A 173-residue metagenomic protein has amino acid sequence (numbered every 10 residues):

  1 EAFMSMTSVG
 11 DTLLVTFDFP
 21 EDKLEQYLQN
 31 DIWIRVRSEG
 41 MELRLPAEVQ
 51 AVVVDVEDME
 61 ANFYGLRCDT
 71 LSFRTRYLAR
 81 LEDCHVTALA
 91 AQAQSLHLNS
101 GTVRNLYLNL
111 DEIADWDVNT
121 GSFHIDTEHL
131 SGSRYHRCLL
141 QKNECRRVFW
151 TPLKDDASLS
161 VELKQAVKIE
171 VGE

Functional and structural regions predicted by a protein language model:
E1-L13: Start-of-domain marker
M4, V36, S160-E162: Residue-level signal for the start and early helices of compact helical domains
S8, Q29-W33, L106: Short intrinsically disordered coil segments
G10-D22: Short carbohydrate-recognition loop motifs
L24-E48: Extended Gly/Ser/Thr-rich low-complexity repeat segments, especially those forming or decorating extracellular
G40-E173: Extended, compositionally simple hydrophobic/Ser/Thr-rich segments that build repetitive fibrous architectures
